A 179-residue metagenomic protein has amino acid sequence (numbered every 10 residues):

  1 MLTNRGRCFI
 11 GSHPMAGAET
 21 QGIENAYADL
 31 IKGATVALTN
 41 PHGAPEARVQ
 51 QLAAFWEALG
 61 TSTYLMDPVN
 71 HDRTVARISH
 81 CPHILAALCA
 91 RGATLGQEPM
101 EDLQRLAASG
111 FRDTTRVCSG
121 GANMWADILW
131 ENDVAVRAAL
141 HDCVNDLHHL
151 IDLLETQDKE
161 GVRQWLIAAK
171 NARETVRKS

Functional and structural regions predicted by a protein language model:
M1-L30, R48: Rossmann-fold NAD(P)-binding glycine/threonine-rich loop
P14, T20, V36, D113 (+1 more regions): Short, flexible micro-motifs
M15, A90-R91, V134: Short glycine-rich anion-binding loops that position phosphate/pyrophosphate groups of nucleotides and phosphorylated
A16-E19, G43, N70, G121: Residue-level detector of flexible, active-site-proximal loop/helix-junction positions within diverse enzyme catalytic
L30-R116: Internal alpha-helical scaffold of NAD(P)-dependent oxidoreductase catalytic cores
P99-A169: Interdomain hinge/lid region at the active-site interface of Rossmann-like NAD(P)-dependent oxidoreductases
E174-S179: Long, positively charged, glycine-interspersed low-complexity recognition regions
